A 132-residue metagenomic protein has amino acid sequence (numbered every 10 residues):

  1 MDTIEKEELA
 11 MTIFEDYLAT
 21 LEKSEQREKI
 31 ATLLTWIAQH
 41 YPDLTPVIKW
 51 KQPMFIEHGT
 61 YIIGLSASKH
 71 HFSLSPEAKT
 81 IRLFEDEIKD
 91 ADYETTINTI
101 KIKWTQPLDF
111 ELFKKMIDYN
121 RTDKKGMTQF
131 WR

Functional and structural regions predicted by a protein language model:
M1-R132: Charge-dense, helix-prone N-terminal extensions
